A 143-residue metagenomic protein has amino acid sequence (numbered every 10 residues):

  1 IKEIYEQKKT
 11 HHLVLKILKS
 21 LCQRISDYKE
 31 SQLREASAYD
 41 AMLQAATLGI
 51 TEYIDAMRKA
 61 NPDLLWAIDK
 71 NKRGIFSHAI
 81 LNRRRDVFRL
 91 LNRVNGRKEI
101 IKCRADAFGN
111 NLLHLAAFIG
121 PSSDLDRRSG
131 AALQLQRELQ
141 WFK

Functional and structural regions predicted by a protein language model:
I1-K143: Acidic, Ser/Thr- and Pro/Gly-rich low-complexity regulatory segments
